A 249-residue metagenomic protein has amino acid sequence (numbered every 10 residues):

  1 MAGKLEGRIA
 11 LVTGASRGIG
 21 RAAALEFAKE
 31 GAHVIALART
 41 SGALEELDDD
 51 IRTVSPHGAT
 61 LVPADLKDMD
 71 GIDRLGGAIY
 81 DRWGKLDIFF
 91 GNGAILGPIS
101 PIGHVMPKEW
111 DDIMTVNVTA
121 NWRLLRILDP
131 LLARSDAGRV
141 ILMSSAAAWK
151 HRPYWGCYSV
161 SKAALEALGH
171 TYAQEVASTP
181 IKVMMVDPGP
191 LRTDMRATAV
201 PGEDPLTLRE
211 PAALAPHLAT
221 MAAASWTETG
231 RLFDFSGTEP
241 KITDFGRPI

Functional and structural regions predicted by a protein language model:
R8, P56-G58, K85-L86, L132-A146 (+2 more regions): Active-site loop of short-chain dehydrogenase/reductase
I9, S16-G18: Conserved glycine-rich cofactor-binding loop
E30-E46: Conserved glycine-rich Rossmann-like NAD(P)H-binding loop of the short-chain dehydrogenase/reductase
N92-P98: Conserved NAD(P)H cofactor-binding loop of Rossmann-fold oxidoreductase domains
I95, A133, R139-A164, G169-S178 (+1 more regions): Catalytic loop of short-chain dehydrogenase/reductase
S100-I102, E109-D111: Substrate-binding pocket helix/loop in short-chain dehydrogenase/reductase
S178-I181, M185-V186, T193, P201-F245: C-terminal helical subdomain
